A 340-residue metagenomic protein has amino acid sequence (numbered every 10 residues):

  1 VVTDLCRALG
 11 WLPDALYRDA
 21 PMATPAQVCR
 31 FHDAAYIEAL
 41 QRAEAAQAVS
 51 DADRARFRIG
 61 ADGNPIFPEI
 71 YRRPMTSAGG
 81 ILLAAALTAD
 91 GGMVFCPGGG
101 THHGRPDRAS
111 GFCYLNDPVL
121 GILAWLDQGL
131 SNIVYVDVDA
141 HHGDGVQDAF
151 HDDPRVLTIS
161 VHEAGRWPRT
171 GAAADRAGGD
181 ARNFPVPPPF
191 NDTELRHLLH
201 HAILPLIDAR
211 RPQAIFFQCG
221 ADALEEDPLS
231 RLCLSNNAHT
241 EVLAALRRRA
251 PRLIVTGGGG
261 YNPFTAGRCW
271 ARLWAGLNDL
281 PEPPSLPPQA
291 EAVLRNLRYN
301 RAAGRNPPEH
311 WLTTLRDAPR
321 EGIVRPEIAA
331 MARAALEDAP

Functional and structural regions predicted by a protein language model:
V1-H32: N-terminal low-complexity, Ser/Thr- and acidic-residue-enriched intrinsically disordered segments
L5, Q27, F31, A39-A43 (+3 more regions): Residues that form generic nucleotide/phosphate-binding pockets
C6-D14, E44-S50, A172-G178: Short, conserved catalytic or adaptor-binding loops enriched in Gly and charged residues
A8, A34, A46, G276-L280: A structural signal for alpha-helix termini and helix-coil/disorder junctions
G10, A35, Q128-G129: Short glycine-centered helix-capping/turn motifs at secondary-structure transition points
R30-D62: A metal-dependent, Asp-based hydrolase signature
V49-P340: A general "terminal functional-core" signal
